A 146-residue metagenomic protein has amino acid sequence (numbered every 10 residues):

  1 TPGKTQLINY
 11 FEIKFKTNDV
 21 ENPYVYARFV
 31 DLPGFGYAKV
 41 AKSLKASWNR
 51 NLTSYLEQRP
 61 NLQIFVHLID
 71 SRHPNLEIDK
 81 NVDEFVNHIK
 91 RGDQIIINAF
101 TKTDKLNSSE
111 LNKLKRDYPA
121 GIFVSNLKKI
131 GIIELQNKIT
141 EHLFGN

Functional and structural regions predicted by a protein language model:
T1-P2, V30, A99, V124: Hydrophobic aliphatic residue packing
P2-K4, G34-G36, R72-N75, K102-L106 (+1 more regions): Conserved nucleotide-binding/hydrolysis micro-motifs of P-loop NTPases
T5-Y10, K14-A27, P33-L62, R72-E84: Switch II of P-loop NTPase G domains
N9-F15, Y26, I89-I96, K129-F144: Structured catalytic cores of enzymes that bind and process phosphorylated ligands/cofactors
K14, L68, V124: Conserved residues at the C-terminal ends of beta-strands
R50-A120: Conserved C-terminal guanine-recognition region of P-loop GTPase G domains, centered on the G4
K102-N146: Canonical P-loop GTPase G-domain recognition
